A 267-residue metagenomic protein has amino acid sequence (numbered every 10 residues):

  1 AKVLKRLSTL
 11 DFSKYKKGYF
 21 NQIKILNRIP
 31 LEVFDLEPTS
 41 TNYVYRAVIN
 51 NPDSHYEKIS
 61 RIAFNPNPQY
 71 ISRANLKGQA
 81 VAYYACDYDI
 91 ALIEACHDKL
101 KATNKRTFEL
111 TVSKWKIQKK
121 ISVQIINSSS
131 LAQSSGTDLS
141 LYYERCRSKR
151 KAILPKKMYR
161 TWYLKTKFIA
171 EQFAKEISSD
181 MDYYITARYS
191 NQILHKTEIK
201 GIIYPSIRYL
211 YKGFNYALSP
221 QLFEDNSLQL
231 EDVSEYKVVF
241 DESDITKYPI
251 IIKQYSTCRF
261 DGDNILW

Functional and structural regions predicted by a protein language model:
A1-T41, R46-P68, S72-R73, A102-W267: Active-site and NAD+-binding cores of ADP-ribose-processing enzymes
K16, A85-D89: Generic detection of long, well-ordered alpha-helical segments
K77-Y84: A short, exposed loop/beta-hairpin motif centered on an aromatic-Gly-Thr core
Y88-L100: Short active-site loop/helix that positions an aromatic residue
